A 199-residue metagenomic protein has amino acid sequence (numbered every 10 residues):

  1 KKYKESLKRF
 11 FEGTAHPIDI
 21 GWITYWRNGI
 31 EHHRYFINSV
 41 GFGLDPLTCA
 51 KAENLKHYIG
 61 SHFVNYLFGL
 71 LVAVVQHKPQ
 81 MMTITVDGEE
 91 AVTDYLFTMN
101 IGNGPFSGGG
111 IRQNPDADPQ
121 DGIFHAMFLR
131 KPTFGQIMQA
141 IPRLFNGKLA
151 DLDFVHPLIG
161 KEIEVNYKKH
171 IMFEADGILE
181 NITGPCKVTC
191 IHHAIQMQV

Functional and structural regions predicted by a protein language model:
K1-F97: Catalytic core of DAGKc-family lipid kinases
R27, Q113-A117: Short, flexible, solvent-exposed loop/turn segments with mixed acidic/basic and small polar residues
G41, D45, N100-N114, L179: Glycine-rich phosphate/pyrophosphate-binding beta-alpha loops
F42-G43, N54, P105-S107, P132 (+1 more regions): Active-site/binding-pocket entry motifs
D45-T48, V92-D94, S107-G110, F134-I137: Short acidic/glycine-rich loop or secondary-structure boundary segments that cap or lie
C49-L55, F124-K131: Compositionally biased, charge-rich terminal segments
V86-G88, T93, D118-P119, H125-V199: ATP/nucleoside-binding phosphotransfer catalytic cores, i.e., glycine-rich phosphate-binding loops
